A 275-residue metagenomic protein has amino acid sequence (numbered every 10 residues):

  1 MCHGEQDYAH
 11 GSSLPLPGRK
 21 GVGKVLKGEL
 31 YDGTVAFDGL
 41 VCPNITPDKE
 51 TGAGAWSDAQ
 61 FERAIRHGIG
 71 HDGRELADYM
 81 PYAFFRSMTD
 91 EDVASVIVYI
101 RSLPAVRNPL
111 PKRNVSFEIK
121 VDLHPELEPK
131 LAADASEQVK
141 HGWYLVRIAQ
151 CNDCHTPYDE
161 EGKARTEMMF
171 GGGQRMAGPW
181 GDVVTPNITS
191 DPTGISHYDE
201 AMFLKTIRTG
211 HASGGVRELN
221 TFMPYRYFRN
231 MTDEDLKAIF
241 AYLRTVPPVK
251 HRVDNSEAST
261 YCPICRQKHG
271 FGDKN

Functional and structural regions predicted by a protein language model:
M1-Q6, F61, V96, G142 (+4 more regions): The canonical Cys-X-X-Cys-His
C2-Y8, R66, P81, R101-S102 (+3 more regions): Detector for the c-type heme attachment site
E5, G11-P17, K163-G171, D254: Short cysteine/histidine-rich zinc-coordinating motifs and their immediately flanking basic loops
H10, K120-R147, E160-E161, P192: Electrostatic cytochrome c docking/interface patches
G21-E62, A83-V93, M168-T206, Y225-L236: Electron-transfer interface patches adjacent to heme c in soluble/periplasmic c-type cytochromes and di-/multiheme
F37-L40, A64, G68-A77, F85-Q138 (+3 more regions): Post-cleavage N-terminal segment of exported redox proteins
D72-M88, G214-R229: A cross-kingdom feature marking solvent-exposed beta-strand/loop segments within repeated, beta-rich binding/scaffold
D199-M202, T206-G214, E218-N275: C-terminal functional regions that serve as terminal interaction/effector modules
